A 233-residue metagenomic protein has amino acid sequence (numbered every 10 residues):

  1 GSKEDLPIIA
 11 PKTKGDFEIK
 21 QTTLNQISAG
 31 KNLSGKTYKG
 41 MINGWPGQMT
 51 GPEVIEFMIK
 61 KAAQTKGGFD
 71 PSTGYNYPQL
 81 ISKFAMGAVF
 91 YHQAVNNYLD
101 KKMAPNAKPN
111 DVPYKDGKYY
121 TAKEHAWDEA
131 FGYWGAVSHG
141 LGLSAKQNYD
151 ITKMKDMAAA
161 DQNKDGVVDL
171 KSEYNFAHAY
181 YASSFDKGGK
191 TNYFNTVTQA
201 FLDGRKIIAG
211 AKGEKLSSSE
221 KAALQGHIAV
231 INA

Functional and structural regions predicted by a protein language model:
G1-A233: Mature extracytoplasmic or organellar-lumen-exposed domains after removal of signal/transit peptides
